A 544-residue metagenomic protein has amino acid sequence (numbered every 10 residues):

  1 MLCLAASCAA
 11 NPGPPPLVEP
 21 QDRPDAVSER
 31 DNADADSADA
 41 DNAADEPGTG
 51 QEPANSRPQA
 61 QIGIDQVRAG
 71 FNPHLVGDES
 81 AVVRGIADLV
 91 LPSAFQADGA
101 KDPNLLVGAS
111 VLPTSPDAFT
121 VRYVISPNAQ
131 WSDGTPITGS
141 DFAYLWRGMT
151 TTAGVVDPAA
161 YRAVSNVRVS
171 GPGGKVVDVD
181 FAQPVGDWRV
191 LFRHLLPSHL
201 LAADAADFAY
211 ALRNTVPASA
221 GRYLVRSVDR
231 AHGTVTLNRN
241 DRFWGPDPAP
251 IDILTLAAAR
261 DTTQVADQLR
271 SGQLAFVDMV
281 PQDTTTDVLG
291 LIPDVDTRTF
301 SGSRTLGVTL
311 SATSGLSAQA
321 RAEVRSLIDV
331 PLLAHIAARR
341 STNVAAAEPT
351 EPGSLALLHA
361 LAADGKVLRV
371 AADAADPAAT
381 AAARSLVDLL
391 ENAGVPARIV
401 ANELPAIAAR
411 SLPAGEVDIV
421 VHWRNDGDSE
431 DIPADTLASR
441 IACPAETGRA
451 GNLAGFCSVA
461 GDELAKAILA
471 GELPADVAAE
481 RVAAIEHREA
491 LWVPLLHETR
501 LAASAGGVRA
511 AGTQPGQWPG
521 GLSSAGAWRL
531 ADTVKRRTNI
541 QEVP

Functional and structural regions predicted by a protein language model:
A60-P116, R147, A218: N-terminal lobe/hinge region of extracytoplasmic solute-binding protein
A81, R193-P248: Gly/Pro-rich hinge or "lid" segments in bacterial periplasmic/extracellular proteins
A109-V155, K175-D178, L316: Aromatic- and charge-enriched surface segment that lines or borders ligand/interaction sites
R122-V124, P158-A205: Surface-exposed binding/hinge segments that line and control ligand-binding clefts or catalytic entry sites
R242-V288: Ligand-site clamp/hinge motif
G315-A393, V534-P544: Append "and occasionally in soluble cytosolic enzymes with long acidic Gly/Pro-rich linkers
A334-A337, N343, I399-A401, P405-A408 (+2 more regions): Extracytoplasmic/peripheral linker and loop segments enriched in polar/acidic and small residues with frequent Thr/Pro
S504-P544: Long beta-strand-rich cores associated with HINT superfamily self-processing modules
